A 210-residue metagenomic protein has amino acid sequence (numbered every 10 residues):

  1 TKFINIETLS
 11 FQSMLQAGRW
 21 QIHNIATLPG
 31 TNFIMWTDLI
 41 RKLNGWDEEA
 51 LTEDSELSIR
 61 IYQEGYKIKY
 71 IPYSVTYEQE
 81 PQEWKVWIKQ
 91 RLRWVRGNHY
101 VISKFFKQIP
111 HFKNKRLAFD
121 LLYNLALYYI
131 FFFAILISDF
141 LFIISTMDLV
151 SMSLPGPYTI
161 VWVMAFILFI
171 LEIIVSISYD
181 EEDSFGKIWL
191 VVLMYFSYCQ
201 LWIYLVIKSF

Functional and structural regions predicted by a protein language model:
T1-E48, L92-V95, H99, S103: Long helical/loop segments within the catalytic core of UDP-sugar-dependent glycosyltransferases, especially the large
G30, Y70, Y77-K89: Catalytic cores of eukaryotic secretory-pathway lumenal/extracellular enzymes that build and remodel glycoconjugates
M35, E53, I71: A conserved hydrophobic position in a structured secondary element of the catalytic/binding core that shapes
L51-L57: Acidic donor-binding loop at a coil-to-helix junction in glycosyltransferase catalytic cores that engages
L57-S58, W87: Short, hydrophobic alpha-helical packing/hinge segments within bilobed ligand-binding/sensory domains
S58-T76: Catalytic donor-sugar/metal-binding loop of nucleotide-sugar-dependent glycosyltransferases
I88-L127: Active-site-adjacent helix/loop segment of glycosyltransferases that harbors family-specific signature motifs
D120-F210: Membrane-embedded multi-pass helical conduit in multi-pass membrane proteins, especially envelope-biosynthetic
